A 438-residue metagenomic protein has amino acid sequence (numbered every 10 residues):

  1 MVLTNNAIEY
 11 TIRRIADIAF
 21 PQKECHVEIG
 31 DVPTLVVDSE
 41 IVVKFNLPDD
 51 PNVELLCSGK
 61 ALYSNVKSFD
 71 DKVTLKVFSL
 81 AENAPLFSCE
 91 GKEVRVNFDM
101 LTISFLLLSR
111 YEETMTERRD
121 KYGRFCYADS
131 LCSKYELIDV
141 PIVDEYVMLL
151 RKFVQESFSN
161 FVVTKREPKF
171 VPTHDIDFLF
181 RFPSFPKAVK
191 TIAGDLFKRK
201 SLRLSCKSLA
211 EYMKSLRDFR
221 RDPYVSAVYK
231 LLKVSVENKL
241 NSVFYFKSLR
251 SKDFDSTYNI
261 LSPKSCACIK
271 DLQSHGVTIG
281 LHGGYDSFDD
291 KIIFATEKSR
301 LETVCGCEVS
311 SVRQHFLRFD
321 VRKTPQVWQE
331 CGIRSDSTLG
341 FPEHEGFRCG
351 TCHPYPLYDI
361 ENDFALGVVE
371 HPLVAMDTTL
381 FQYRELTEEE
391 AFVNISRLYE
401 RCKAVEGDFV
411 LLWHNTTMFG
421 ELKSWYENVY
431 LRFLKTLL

Functional and structural regions predicted by a protein language model:
M1-L261, T303, H353, I360 (+1 more regions): Terminal accessory/targeting
I8, I12, A19, K23-H26 (+2 more regions): Catalytic domains of cell-wall/extracellular-matrix polysaccharide-remodeling enzymes, centered on de-N-acetylation
G123, G280, H344-R348, G407: Glycine-centered flexibility motif
F219-R220, S226-Q326, E330: Long, K/E/R/D-enriched contiguous segments that form extended
G280-L281, T338-G340, L412-T416: Short acidic/histidine-rich active-site segments
